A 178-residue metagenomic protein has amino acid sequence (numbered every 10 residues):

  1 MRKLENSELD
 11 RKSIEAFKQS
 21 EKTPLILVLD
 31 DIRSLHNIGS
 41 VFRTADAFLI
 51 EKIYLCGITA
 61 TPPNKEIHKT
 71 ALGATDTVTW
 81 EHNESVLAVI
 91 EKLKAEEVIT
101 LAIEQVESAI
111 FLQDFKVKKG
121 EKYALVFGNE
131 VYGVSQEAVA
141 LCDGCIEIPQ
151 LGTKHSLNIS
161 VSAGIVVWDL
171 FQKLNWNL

Functional and structural regions predicted by a protein language model:
M1-L178: Post-transcriptional modification and biogenesis factors for structured RNAs of the translation apparatus
